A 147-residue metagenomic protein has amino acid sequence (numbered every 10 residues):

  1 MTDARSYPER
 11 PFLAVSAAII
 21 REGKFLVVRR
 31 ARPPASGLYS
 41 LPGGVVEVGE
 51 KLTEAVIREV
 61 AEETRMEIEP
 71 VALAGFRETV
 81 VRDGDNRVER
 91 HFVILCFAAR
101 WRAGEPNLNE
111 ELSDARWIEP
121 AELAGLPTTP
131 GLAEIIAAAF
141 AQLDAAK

Functional and structural regions predicted by a protein language model:
M1-S16, R87: Acidic, metal-coordinating catalytic segment for phosphate/diphosphate chemistry, firing primarily on the Nudix
L13-V15, G23, V93-L95, S113: Change "...and in nucleic-acid phosphodiester-cleaving endonucleases..." to "...and in nucleic-acid processing enzymes
R21, R29: A cytosolic small-molecule/anion-sensing beta-strand core signal
P33-Y39: A conserved beta-turn-beta hairpin within the catalytic core of GNAT-like acetyltransferases that forms part
L41-A74, F97: The catalytic Nudix box helix
E78-E105, A139: Active-site-adjacent beta-strand/loop module that shapes the phosphate/pyrophosphate-binding cleft
N107-A139: NUDIX/MutT-family hydrolases
